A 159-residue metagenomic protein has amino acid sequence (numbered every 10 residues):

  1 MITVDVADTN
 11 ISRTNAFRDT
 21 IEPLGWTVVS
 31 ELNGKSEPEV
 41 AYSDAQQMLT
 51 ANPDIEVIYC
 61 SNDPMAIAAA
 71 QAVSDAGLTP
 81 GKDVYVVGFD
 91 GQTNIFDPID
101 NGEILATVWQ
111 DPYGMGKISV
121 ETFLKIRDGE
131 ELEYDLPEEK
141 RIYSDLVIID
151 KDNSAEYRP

Functional and structural regions predicted by a protein language model:
M1-T3, E31, N101-Y113: Short beta-strand elements at the ligand-binding edges of bilobed clamshell
M1-T3, R18-P38: Short beta-strand elements in bilobed, periplasmic/extracellular small-molecule ligand-binding domains
I2-D5, T9, D19-I21, G114-P159: Hinge/cleft segment of the Venus flytrap/periplasmic-binding protein
I2-S12, E31, Y59-D63: Extracytoplasmic "Venus flytrap"
F17, K35-D97: Hydrophobic alpha-helical
T20, L24, A51, A72 (+3 more regions): Change "in soluble alpha/beta enzymes" to "in soluble alpha/beta proteins
V28, D54-I55, I104: Local beta-strand N-terminus motif with an aromatic residue
D90-L105, V147: Flexible loop/hinge segments that line or gate small-molecule binding clefts
